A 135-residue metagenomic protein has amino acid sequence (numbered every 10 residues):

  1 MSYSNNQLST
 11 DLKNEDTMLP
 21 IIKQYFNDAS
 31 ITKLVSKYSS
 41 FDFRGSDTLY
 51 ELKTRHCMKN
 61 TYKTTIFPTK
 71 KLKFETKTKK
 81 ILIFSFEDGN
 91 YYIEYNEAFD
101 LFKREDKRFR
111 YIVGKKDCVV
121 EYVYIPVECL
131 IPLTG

Functional and structural regions predicted by a protein language model:
M1-V35: Acidic-basic catalytic patches of nuclease active cores, encompassing PD-(D/E)XK and other metal-cofactor nuclease
N27-D28, G45-T48, T76-K80: Short glycine/proline-enriched coil/turn segments at helix->beta-strand junctions
L34-S36, K53-R55, E87: Histidine- and/or cysteine-centered catalytic micro-motif in compact active-site loops
S39: Beta-rich catalytic cores
F43-M58: Conserved catalytic cores of phosphodiester-cleaving nucleases, focusing on short active-site segments
R55-K77: Mg2+/Mn2+-dependent nuclease catalytic core
T76-D100: Nucleic-acid nuclease catalytic cores
Y92-G135: Intrinsically disordered, low-complexity terminal regions enriched in charged/polar residues
